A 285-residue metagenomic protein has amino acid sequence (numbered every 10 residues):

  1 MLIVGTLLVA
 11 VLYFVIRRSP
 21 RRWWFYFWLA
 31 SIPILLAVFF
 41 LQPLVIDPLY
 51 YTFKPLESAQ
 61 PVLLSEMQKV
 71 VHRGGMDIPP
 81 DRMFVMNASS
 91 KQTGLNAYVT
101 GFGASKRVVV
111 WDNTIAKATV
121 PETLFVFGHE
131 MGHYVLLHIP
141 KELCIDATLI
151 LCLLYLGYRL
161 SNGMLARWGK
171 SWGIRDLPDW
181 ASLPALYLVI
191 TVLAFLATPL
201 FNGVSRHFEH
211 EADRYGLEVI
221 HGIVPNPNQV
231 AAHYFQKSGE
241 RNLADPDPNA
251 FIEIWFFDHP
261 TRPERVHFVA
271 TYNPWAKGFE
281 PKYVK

Functional and structural regions predicted by a protein language model:
M1-L177, T191-F195, P199-K285: Polar-ligand-bearing catalytic/cofactor-coordination segments of membrane-embedded or membrane-tethered inner-membrane
L177-L186: N-terminal signal-anchor/signal peptide hydrophobic helix marking the start of the first transmembrane segment
